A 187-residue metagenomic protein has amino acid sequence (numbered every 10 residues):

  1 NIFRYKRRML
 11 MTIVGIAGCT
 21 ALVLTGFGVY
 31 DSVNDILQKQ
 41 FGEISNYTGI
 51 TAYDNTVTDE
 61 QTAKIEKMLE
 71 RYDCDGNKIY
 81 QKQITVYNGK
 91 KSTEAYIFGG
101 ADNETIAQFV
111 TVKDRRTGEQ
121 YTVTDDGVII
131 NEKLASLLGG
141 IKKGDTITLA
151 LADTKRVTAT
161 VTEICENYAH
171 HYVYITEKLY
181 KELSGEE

Functional and structural regions predicted by a protein language model:
N1-G18: N-terminal Sec/SRP start-transfer signal
V14-L22, I129-N131: Glycine- and acidic
T20-Y47: Alpha-helical transmembrane segments
K39-Q40, Y47, T58-N167, E182: Short beta-strand boundary microenvironments
T48-Y53, F98, V173, E187: Short cationic amphipathic helices and targeting signals
I164-E186: Small-residue (glycine/proline)-centered packing/hinge motifs flanked by hydrophobic/aromatic residues
